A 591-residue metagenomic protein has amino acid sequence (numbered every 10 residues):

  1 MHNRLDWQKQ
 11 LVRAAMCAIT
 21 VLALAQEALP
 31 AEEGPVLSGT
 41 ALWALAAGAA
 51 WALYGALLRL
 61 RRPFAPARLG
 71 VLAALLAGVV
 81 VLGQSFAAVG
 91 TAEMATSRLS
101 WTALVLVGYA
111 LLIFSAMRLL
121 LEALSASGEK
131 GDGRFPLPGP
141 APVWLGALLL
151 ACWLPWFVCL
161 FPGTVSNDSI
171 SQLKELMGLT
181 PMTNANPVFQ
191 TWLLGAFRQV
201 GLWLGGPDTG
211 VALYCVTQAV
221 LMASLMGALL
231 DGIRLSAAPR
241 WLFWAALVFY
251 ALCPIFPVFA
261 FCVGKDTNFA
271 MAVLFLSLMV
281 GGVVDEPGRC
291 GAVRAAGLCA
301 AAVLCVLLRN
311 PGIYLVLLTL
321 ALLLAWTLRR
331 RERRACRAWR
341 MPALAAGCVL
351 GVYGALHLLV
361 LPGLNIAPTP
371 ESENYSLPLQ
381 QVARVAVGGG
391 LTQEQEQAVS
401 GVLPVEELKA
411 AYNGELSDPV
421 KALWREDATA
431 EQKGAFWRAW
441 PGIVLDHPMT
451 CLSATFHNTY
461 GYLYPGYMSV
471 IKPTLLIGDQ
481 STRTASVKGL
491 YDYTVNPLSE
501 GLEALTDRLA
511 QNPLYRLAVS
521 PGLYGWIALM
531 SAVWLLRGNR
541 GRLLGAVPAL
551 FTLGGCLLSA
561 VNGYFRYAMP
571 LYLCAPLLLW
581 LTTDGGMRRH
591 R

Functional and structural regions predicted by a protein language model:
A15-A28, A73-F86, Y109, G139-V165 (+1 more regions): Transmembrane signal-anchor helices characteristic of membrane glycosylation enzymes that use polyprenol
E27-A46, T209-L213, N458-A546: Membrane-interface anchor segments at the N-terminal boundary of transmembrane helices in multi-pass membrane enzymes
S115, M177, A228, F269-P287 (+3 more regions): Specific aromatic-rich, kink-prone transmembrane helix
L160-Q172, P181-F197, G205-T209, P570: Extracytoplasmic catalytic/substrate-binding loops of multi-pass membrane glycan-assembly enzymes
N167, V258-F269, L308: Short acidic/glycine- and proline-prone juxtamembrane loop motifs at membrane-interface regions of multi-pass membrane
V216-A237: Transmembrane-helix motifs of polytopic, lipid-linked glycan transferases
R294-R309, L320-A321, C348-G351: Membrane-interface alpha helices of multi-pass inner-membrane proteins
N365-Y493: Membrane-proximal stem/loop segments at transmembrane-domain junctions that anchor or position
